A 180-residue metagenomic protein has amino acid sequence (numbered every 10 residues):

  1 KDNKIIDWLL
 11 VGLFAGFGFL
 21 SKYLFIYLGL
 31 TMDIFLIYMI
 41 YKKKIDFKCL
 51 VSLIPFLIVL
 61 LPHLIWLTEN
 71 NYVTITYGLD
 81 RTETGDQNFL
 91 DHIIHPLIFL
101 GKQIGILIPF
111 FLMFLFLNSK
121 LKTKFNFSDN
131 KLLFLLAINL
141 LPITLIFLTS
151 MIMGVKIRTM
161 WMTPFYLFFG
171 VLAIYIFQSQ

Functional and structural regions predicted by a protein language model:
K1-D7, F177: Membrane-interface transmembrane helices that cradle and orient dolichyl/undecaprenyl
W8, G12-G16: Helical-face signature of the major facilitator-like transporter fold
F17, G29-L132, N139-I152: Transmembrane-lumen/periplasm boundary regions of multi-pass, lipid-linked membrane glycan transferases
I106, L133, M151-Q180: Hydrophobic/aromatic-rich transmembrane helices and adjacent perimembrane loops
